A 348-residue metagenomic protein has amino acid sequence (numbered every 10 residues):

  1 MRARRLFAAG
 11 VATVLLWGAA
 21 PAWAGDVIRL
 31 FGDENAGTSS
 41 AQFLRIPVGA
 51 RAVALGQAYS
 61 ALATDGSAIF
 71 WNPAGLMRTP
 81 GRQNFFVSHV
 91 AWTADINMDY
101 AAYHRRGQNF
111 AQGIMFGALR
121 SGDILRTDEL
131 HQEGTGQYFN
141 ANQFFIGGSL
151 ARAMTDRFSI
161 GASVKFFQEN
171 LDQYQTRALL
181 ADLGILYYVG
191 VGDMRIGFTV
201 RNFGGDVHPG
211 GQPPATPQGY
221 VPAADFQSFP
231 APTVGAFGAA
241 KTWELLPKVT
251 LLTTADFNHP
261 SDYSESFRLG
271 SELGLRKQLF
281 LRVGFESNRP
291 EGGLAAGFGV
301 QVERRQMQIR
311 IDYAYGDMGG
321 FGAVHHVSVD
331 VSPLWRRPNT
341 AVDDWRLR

Functional and structural regions predicted by a protein language model:
M1-R4: N-terminal secretory signal peptides that target proteins for export/translocation
A9-G18: Bacterial N-terminal signal peptides
W23-V53, L62, M98-R348: Outer-membrane beta-barrel porins/channels
Q57-S60, Q83-W92, A314: Short strand-turn segments of transmembrane beta-barrel domains in outer membranes, especially the first one or two
S67-R78: N-terminal periplasmic accessory domains that precede and gate Gram-negative outer-membrane beta-barrel machines
A91-A94, R289: Short beta->alpha connector loops
